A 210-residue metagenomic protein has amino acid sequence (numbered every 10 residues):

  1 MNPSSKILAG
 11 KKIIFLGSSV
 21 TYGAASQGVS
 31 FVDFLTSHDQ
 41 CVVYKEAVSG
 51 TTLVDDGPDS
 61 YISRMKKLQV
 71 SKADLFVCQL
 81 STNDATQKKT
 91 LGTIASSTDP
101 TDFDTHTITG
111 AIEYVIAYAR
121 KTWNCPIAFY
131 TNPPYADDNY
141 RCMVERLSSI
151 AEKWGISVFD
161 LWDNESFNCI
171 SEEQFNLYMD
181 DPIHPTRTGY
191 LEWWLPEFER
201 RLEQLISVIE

Functional and structural regions predicted by a protein language model:
M1-F15: Membrane/wall-proximal cationic-aromatic binding patches
K11-I14, V20-D102: Conserved SGNH/GDSL esterase-like catalytic core that processes O-acyl groups on lipids and polysaccharides
L16-G17, Y130: Short hydrophobic segments within beta-strands
D39, T122-W123, W154: Helix C-cap/helix->beta junction micro-motif
Q79-N83, E113-L147: Active-site segments of SGNH/GDSL-like serine hydrolases that catalyze O-acetyl group transfer/hydrolysis on lipids
S97-T109, D180-P185: A short acidic, glycine-rich active-site loop that binds or catalyzes chemistry on phosphate/adenosine moieties
N132-E210: Catalytic His-Asp segment of secreted/periplasmic serine-dependent ester chemistry enzymes
